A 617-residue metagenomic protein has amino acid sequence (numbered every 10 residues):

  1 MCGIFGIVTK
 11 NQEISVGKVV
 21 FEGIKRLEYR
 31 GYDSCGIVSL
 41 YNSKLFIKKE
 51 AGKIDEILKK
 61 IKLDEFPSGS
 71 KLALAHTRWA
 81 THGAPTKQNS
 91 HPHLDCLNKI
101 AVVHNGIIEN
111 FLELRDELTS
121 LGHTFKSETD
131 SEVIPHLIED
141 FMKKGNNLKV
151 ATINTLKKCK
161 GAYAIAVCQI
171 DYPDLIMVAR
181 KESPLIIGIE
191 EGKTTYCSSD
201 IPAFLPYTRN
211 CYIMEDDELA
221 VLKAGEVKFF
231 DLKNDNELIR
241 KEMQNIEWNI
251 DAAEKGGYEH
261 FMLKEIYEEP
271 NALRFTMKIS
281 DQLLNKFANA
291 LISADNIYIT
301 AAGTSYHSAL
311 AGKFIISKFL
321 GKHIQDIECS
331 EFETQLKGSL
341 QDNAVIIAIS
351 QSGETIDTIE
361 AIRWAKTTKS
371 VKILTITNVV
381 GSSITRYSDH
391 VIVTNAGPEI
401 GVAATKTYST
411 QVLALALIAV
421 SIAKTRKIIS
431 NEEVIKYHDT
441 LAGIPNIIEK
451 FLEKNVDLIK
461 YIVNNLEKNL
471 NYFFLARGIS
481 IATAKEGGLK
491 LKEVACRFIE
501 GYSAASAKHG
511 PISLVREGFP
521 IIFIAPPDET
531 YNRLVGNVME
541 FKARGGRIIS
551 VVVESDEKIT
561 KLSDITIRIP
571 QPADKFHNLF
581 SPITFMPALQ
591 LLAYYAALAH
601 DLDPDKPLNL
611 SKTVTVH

Functional and structural regions predicted by a protein language model:
M1-K255, E259-H260, K264-K278, L283-D295 (+5 more regions): Conserved short alpha-helical segments that host acidic/polar catalytic motifs at enzyme active sites
K71, A75-Q88, R274-N289, G312-I349 (+2 more regions): Glycine-rich oxoanion-binding loops at beta->alpha junctions
C159-T194, E467-E493, D528-T530, V535: Acidic/histidine-rich
I189, F275, S308-A309, Q325-D326 (+10 more regions): Extended hydrophobic-aromatic, low-complexity segments
M262, E268-Y298, H390-P520, A597-H617: Active-site phosphate/pyrophosphate-binding segments
N289-G443, R477, I524-P572, L592 (+1 more regions): Glycine-rich phosphate-binding loops that contact phosphosugars or nucleotide phosphates
R547, D574-H617: Generic C-terminus detector
